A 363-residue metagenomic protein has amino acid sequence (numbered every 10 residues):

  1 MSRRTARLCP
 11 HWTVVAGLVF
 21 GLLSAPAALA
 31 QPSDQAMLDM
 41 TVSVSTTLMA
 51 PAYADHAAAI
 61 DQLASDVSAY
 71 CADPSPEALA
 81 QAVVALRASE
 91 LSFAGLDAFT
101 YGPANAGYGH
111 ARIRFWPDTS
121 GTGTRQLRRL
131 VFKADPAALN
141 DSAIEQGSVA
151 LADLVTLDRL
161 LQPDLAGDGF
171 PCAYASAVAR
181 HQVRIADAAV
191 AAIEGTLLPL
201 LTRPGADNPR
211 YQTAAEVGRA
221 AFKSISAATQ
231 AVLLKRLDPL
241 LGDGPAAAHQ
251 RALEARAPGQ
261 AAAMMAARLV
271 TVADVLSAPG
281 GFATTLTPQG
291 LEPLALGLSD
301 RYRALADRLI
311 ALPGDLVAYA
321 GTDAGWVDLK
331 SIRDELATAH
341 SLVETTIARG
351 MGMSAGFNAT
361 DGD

Functional and structural regions predicted by a protein language model:
M1-C9: N-terminal secretory signal peptides that target proteins for export/translocation
W12-S24: Bacterial N-terminal signal peptides
A25-A30: Sec/Tat signal peptide C-region and signal peptidase I cleavage site
Q31-D363: Mature extracytoplasmic or organellar-lumen-exposed domains after removal of signal/transit peptides
